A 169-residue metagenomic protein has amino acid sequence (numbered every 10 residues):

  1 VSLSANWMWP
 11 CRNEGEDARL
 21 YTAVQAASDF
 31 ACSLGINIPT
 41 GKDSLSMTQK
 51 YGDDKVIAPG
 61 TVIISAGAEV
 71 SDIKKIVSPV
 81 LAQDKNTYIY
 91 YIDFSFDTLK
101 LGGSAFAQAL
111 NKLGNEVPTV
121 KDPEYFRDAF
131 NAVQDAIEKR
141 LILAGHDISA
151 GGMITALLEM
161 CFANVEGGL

Functional and structural regions predicted by a protein language model:
V1-L169: Glycine/proline-enriched, intrinsically flexible loops and inter-domain linkers
